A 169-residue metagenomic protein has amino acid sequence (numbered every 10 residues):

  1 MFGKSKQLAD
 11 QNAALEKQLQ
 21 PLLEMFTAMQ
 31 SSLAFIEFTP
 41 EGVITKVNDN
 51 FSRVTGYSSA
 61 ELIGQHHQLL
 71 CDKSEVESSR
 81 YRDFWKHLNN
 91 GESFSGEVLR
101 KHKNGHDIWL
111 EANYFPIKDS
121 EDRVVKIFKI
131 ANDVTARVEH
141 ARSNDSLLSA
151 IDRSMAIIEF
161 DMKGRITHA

Functional and structural regions predicted by a protein language model:
F2, A9-N12, S120-E121, V125-R153: Sensory coupling linkers of modular signal transduction proteins
E16-V47, R142-A169: Sensory modules in modular signal-transduction proteins
S32-F35, E77, H87-E97, E111 (+1 more regions): PAS/PAS-like sensory domains
T45, F94, K101-I108, T167: PAS-family sensory domains
F51-I63: PAS/PAS-like sensory domain cap-loop motif
I63-E75: PAS-family sensory/regulatory domains
N89, L99-G105, K118-D119: PAS-family sensory domains
A112-Y114, A131: Sensory-domain boundary capping and coupling elements
